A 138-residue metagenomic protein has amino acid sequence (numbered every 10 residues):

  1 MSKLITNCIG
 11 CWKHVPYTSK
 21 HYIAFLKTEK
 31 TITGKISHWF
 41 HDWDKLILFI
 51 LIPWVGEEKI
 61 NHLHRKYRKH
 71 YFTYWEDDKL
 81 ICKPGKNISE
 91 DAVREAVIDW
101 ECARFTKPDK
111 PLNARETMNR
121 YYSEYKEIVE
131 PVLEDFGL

Functional and structural regions predicted by a protein language model:
M1-L138: Metal-dependent phosphohydrolase cores
